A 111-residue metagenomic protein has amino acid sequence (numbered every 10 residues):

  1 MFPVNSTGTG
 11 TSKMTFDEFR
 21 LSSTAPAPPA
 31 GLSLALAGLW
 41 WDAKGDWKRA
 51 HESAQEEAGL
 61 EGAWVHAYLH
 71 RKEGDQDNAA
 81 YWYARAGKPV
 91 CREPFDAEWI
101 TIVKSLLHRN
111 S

Functional and structural regions predicted by a protein language model:
M1-K13, L36: N-terminal amphipathic/basic-hydrophobic helices that include classical n-h-c signal peptides and signal-anchor
E18-G31, E52-Q55: TPR-adjacent "capping" and linker segments in tetratricopeptide-repeat scaffold/adaptor proteins
A58-G59, G74-E93: TPR/TPR-like (Sel1-like) alpha-helical repeat modules
F95-S111: Terminal, low-structured helical/coil segments at or just beyond the last alpha-helical repeat
